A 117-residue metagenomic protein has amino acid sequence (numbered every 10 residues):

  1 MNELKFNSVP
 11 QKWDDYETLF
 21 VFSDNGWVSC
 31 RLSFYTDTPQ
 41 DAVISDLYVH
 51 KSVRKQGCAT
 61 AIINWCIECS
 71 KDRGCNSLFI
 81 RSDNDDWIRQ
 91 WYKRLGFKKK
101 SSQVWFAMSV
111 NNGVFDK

Functional and structural regions predicted by a protein language model:
M1-Q40, S45: Acetyl-CoA-dependent GNAT
L47-V49: Hydrophobic adenine-recognition pocket in adenosine-nucleotide-binding enzymes
V53, G57-W65: Conserved acetyl-CoA pyrophosphate-binding loop and the N-cap/start of the following alpha-helix in GNAT-like
T60, N84-S102: Conserved active-site alpha-helix within GNAT-family acetyltransferase domains
T60-I63, I88, N111-D116: Accessory recognition modules or surfaces
S70-D83: Conserved GNAT acetyl-CoA-binding A-motif
L95-D116: Active-site/acyl-donor-binding loops of N-acyltransferases
